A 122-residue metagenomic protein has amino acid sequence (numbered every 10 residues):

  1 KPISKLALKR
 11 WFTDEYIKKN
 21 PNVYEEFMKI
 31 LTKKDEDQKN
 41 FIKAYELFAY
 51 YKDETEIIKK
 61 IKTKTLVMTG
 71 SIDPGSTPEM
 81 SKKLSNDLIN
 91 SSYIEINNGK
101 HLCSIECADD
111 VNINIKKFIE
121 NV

Functional and structural regions predicted by a protein language model:
P2-K59: Conserved alpha/beta-hydrolase catalytic His-Asp/Glu region
A7, Y45, L84, V111 (+2 more regions): Hydrophobic "lid"/C-terminal helical patch of Rossmann-like NAD(P)-dependent dehydrogenase/epimerase domains
R10, K60, D87, I105: Conserved catalytic core of Hanks-type protein kinase domains
N22, E56, E79-K83, E106-D110: Generic recognition of short, well-ordered alpha-helical segments
I61, V67-T69: Short beta-strand/loop motif that positions the catalytic acidic residue of the alpha/beta-hydrolase fold
T63, T77-N86: Short alpha-helix in the alpha/beta-hydrolase fold that links the catalytic acid
S71-S76: Acidic catalytic loop of the alpha/beta-hydrolase fold
N90-V122: Catalytic active-site module of serine/aspartate enzymes centered on a nucleophile-bearing elbow/loop
